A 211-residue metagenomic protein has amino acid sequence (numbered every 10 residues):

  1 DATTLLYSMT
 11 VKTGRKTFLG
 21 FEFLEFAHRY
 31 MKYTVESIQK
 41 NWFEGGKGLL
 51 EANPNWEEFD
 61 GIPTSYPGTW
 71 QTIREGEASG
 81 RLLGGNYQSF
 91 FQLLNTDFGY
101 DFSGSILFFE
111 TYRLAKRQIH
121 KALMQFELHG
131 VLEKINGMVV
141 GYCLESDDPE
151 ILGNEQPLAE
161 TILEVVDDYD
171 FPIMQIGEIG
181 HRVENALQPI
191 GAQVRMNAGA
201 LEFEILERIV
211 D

Functional and structural regions predicted by a protein language model:
D1-E22, P172: Short, acidic/small-residue loops that bind anionic groups at enzyme active sites
T10, R74-E75, L82, G99-D101 (+3 more regions): Solvent-exposed alpha-helices and their adjacent loops that cap or buttress functional pockets in soluble metabolic
T13-F18, T34, L187-M196: Cofactor- and metal-binding active-site motifs of prokaryotic enzymes that mediate redox/radical or nucleophilic
R15-F18, G80-R81, S105-L107, N136-V139 (+1 more regions): Structural motif
R15-N86: Conserved anion/nucleotide-ligand pocket segment
G76-E77, S89-N95, A122-Q125, G180: Glycine-rich, charged/polar anion/phosphate-binding loops that engage phosphate groups from diverse ligands
R81-I119: Oxyanion-binding "anion nests"
Q118-D211: C-terminal active-site/capping subdomain that shapes the small-molecule cofactor and substrate pocket of enzyme
